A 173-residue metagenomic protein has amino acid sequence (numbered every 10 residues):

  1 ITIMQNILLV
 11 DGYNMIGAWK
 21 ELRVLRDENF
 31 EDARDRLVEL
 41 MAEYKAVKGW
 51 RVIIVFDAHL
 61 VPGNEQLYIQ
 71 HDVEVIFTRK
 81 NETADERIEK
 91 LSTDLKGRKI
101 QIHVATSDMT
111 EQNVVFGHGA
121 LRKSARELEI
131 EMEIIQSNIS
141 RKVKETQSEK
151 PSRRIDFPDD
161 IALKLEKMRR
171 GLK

Functional and structural regions predicted by a protein language model:
I1-I3: Short, Lys/Arg-enriched N-terminal segments with co-localized hydrophobic residues within the first ~10-30 amino acids
Q5-L8, N14-K173: Nuclease catalytic cores that cleave nucleic-acid phosphodiester bonds, predominantly acidic two-metal-ion
